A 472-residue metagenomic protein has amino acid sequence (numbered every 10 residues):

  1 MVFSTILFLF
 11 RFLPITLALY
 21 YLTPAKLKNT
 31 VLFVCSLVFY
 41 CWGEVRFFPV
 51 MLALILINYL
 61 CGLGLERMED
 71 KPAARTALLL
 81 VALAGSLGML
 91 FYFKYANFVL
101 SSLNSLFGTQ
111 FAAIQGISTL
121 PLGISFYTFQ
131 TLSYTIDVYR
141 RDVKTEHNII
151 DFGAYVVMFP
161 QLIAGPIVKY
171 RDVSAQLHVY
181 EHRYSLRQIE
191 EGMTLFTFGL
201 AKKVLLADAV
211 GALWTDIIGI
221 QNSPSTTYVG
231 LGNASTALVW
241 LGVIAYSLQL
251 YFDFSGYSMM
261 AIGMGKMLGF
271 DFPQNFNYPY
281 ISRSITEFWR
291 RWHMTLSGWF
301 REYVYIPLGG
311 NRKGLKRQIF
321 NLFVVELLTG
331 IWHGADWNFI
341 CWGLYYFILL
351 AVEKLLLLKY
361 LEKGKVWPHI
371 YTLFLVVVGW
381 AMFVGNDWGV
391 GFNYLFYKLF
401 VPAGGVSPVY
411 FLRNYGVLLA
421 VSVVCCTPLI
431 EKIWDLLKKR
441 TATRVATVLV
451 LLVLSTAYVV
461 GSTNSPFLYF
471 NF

Functional and structural regions predicted by a protein language model:
M1-N471: Membrane-embedded transmembrane alpha-helical bundles that form the catalytic cores of multi-pass lipid-modifying
